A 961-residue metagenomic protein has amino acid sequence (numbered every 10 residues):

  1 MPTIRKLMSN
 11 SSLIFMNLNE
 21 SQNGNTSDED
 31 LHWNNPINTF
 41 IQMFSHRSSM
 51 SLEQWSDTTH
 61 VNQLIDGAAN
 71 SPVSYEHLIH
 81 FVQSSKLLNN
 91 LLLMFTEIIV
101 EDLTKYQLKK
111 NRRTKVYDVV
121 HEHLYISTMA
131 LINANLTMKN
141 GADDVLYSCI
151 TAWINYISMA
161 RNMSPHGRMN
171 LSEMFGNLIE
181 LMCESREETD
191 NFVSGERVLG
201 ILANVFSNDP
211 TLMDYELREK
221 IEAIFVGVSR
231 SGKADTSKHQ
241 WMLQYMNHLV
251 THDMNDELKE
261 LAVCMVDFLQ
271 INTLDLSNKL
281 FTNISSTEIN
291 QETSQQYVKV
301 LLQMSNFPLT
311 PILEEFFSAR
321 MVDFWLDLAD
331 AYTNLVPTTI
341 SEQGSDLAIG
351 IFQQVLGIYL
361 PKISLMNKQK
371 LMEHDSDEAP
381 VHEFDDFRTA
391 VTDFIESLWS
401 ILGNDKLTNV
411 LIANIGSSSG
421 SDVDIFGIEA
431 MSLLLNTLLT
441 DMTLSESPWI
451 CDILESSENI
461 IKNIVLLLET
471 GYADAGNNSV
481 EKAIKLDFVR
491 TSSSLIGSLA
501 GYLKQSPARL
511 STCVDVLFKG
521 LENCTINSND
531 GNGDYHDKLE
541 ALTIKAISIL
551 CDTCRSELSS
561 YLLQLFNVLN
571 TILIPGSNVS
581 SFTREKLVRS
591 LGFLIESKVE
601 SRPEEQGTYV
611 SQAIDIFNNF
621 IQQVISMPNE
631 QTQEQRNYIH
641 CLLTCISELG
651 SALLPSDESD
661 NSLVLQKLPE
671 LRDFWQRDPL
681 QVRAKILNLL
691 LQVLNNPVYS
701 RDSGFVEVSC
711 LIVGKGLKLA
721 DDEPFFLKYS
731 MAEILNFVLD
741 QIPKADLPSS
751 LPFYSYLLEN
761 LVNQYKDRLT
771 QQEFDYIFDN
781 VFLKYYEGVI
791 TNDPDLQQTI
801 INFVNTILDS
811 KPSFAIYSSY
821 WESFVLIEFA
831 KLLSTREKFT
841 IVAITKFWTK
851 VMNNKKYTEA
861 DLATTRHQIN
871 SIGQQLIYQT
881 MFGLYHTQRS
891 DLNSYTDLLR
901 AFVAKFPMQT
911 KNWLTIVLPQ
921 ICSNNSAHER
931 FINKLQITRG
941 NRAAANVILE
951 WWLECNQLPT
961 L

Functional and structural regions predicted by a protein language model:
M1-L961: Karyopherin-beta/Importin-beta family HEAT-repeat alpha-solenoid scaffold
